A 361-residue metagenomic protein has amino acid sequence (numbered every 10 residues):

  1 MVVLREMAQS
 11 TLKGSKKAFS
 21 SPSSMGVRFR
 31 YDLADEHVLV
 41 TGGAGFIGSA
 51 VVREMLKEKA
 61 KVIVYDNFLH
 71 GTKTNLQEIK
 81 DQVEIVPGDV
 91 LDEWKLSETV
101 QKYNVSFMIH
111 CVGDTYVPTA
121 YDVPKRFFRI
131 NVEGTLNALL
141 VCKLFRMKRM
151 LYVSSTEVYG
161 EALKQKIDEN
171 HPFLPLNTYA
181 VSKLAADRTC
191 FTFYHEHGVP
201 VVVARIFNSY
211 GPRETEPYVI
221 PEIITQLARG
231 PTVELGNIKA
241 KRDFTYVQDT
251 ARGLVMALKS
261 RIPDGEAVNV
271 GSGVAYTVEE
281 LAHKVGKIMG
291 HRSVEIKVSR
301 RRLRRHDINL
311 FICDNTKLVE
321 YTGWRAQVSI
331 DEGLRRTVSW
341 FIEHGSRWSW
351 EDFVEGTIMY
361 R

Functional and structural regions predicted by a protein language model:
M1-S209, V278, R336-H344, W350-V354 (+1 more regions): N-terminal Rossmann-like NAD(P)+-binding domain of SDR-like oxidoreductases, especially those catalyzing
P22, R30-D32, E54-K57, G88 (+2 more regions): C-terminal substrate-binding subdomain of Rossmann-fold SDR/epimerase-dehydratase oxidoreductases
A44, L139, I224, V255-M256: Generic structural signal for well-ordered alpha-helical scaffold segments
H70, P212, S272: Short, conserved catalytic or interaction motifs in soluble domains
D92, F128, P212, A240-Y246: Nucleotide-sugar-dependent glycosyltransferase donor-binding/catalytic pocket residues
Q165, E216-I224: A glycine/serine/threonine-rich, flexible loop-to-helix segment that serves as the NAD(P) cofactor-binding "lid"
G211-T215, R305-D307: Acidic pyrophosphate-coordinating catalytic loop
